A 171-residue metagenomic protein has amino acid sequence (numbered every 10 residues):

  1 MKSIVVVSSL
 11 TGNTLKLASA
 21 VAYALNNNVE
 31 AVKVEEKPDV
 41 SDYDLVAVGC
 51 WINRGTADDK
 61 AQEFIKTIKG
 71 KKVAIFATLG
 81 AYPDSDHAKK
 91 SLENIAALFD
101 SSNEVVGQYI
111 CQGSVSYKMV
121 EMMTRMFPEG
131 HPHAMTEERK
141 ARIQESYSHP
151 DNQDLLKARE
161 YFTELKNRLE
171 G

Functional and structural regions predicted by a protein language model:
M1, S41, N103: Structured loop/turn residues at beta-strand edges in well-structured enzyme cores
M1-S8, R142-S148: General secondary-structure propensity
K2-L25: N-terminal beta1-alpha1 ligand-phosphate binding loop
V6-S8, Y43, G107: N-terminal hydrophobic or amphipathic segments with adjacent small-residue motifs that include Sec signal peptides
L10-T11, E36, N53, A81: Short beta->alpha junction loops/turns
Y23-E30, L45-V48, N53-G171: FMN-binding flavodoxin-like domain, especially the glycine-rich phosphate-binding loop
A31-D42: Short acidic low-complexity segments
